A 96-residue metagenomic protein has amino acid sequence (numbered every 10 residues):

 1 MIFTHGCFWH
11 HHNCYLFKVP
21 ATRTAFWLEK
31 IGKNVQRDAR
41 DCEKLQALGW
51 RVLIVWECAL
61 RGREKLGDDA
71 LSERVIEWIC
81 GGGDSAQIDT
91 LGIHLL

Functional and structural regions predicted by a protein language model:
M1-K33: Short beta-strand-loop-alpha-helix junction that forms the active-site gateway of nucleic-acid-processing nucleases
K33-L96: Basic, glycine-rich
